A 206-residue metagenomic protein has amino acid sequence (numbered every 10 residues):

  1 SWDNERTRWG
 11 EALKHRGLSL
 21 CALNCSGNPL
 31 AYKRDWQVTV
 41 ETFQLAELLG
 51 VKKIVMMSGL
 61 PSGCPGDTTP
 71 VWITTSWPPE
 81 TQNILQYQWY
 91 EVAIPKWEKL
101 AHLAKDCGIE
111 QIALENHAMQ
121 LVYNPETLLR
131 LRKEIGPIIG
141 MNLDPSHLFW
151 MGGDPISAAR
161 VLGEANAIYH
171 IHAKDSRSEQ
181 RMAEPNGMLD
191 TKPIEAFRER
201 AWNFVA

Functional and structural regions predicted by a protein language model:
W2-G17, A22-N24: Aromatic-lined substrate-binding rim segments of carbohydrate-active enzymes
R6-W9, K33-L45, M151-L162: Short, acidic/polar
E11-H15, S19, L30-L143: Active-site acidic/histidine proton-transfer and metal-coordination neighborhood in alpha/beta enzyme cores
H15, L23, Y90, I94-A206: Acidic/histidine-rich catalytic cores of soluble enzymes
